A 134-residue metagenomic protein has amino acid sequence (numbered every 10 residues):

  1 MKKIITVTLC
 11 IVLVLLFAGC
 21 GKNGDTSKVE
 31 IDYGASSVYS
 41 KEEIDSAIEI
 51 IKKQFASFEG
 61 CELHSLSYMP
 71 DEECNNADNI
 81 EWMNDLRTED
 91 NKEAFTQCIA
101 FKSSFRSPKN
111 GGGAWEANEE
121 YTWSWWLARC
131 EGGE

Functional and structural regions predicted by a protein language model:
M1-I4, L9: Positively charged n-region of N-terminal signal peptides that target proteins for export
L16-G19: C-terminal motif of bacterial Sec signal peptides marking the signal peptidase cleavage site
N23-N84: Core segments of small alpha/beta cavity-forming domains
S36-E43, E93, W115-E119: Extracytoplasmic/periplasmic, Sec-exported soluble proteins
L66-A117: Surface-exposed, charged secondary-structure patches
E120-E134: Short beta-strand edge/turn micro-motifs at domain boundaries
